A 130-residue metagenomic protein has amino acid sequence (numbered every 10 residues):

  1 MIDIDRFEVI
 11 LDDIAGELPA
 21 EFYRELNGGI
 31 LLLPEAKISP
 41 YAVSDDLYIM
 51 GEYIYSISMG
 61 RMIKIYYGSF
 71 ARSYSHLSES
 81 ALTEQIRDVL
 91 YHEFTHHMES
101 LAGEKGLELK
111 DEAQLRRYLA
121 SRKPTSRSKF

Functional and structural regions predicted by a protein language model:
M1-E84, S100-F130: Metalloprotease/metallohydrolase-associated module, dominated by Zn2+-dependent proteases
D88-L101: Active-site recognition of the HExxH zinc-binding catalytic motif
